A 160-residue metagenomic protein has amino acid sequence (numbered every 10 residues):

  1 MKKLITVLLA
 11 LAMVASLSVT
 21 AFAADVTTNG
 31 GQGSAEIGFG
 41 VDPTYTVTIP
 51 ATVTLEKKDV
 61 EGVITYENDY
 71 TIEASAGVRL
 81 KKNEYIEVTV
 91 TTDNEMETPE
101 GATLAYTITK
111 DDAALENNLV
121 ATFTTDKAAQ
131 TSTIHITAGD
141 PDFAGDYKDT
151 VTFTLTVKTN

Functional and structural regions predicted by a protein language model:
M1-A23: Sec-dependent N-terminal signal peptides of Gram-positive bacterial secreted proteins and lipoproteins
F22-E100, V120-N160: N-terminal small/polar-rich segments of proteins
A24-D25, D111-A113: Short, solvent-exposed secondary-structure boundary motifs
P99-K110: Short, surface-exposed beta-strand/strand-loop-strand elements in extracellular ectodomains
A114-L119: Surface-exposed loop/edge segments in extracytoplasmic proteins
